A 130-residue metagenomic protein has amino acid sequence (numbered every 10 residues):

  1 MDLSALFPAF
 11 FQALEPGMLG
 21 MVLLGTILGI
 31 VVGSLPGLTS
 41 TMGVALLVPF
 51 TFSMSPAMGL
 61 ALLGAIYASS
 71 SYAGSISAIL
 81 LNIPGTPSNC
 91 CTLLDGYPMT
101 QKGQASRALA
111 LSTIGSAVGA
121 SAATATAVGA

Functional and structural regions predicted by a protein language model:
M1-L60: Helix-loop-helix hairpins and the membrane-proximal interhelical loops of multi-pass alpha-helical transport proteins
D2, E15, L23, S88 (+3 more regions): Juxtamembrane loop-helix boundary motifs flanking transmembrane segments in multi-pass membrane proteins
L3, F7, I76-S77, S88: General secondary-structure edge motif
A9-P16, M58-I66, T92-T100, A120-T124: Hydrophobic alpha-helical transmembrane segments
M21, G25, G29, G33 (+6 more regions): Alpha-helical transmembrane segments in multi-pass membrane proteins
I30, S34, L38, M42 (+6 more regions): Basic, gly/Ser/Thr/Pro-rich low-complexity segments located predominantly at protein N termini
S40-F50, L63, A78-P98, V128-G129: Re-entrant/interfacial helical elements at transmembrane boundaries that shape and gate the permeation pathway
A57-A61, P98-G115: Membrane-interface alpha-helices at helix entry/exit sites of multi-pass transporters
